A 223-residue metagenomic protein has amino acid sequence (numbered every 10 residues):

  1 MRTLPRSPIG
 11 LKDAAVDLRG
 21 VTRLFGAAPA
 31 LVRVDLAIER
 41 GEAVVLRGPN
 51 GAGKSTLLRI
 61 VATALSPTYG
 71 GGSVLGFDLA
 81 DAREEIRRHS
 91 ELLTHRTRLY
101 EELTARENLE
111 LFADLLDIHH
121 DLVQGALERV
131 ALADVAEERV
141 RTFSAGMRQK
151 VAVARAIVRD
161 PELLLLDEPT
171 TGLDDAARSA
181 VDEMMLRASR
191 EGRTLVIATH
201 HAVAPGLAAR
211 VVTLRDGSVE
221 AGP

Functional and structural regions predicted by a protein language model:
R47-P49: The feature captures the beta-strand-to-loop junction immediately N-terminal to the Walker
A62: Helix-to-loop junction immediately C-terminal to a conserved catalytic motif
G70-D81, I86: Conserved ABC transporter NBD signature motif
E110, D114, H120-A136: Conserved ABC ATPase "signature" region
V153: Hydrophobic anchor residue at the start of the ABC signature
L164-E168: Catalytic Walker B motif of ABC-type/P-loop ATPase nucleotide-binding domains
